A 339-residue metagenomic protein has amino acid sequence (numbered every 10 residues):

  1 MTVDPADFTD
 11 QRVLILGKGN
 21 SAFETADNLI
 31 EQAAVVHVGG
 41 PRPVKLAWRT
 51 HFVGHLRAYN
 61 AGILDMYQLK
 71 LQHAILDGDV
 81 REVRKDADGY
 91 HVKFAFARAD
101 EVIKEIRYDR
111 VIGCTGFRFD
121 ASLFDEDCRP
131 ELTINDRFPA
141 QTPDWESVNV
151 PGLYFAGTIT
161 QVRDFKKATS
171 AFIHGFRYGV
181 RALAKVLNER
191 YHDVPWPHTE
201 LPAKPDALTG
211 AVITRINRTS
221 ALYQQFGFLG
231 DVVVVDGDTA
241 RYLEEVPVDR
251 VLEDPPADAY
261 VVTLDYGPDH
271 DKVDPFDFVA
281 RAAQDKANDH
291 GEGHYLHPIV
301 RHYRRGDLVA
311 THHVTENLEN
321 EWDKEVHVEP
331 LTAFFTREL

Functional and structural regions predicted by a protein language model:
M1-H198, G210, T214-L339: Flavin (primarily FAD) cofactor-binding/catalytic cores of flavoenzymes
P205: Acidic, metal-dependent phosphodiester-chemistry machinery of nucleic-acid enzymes
